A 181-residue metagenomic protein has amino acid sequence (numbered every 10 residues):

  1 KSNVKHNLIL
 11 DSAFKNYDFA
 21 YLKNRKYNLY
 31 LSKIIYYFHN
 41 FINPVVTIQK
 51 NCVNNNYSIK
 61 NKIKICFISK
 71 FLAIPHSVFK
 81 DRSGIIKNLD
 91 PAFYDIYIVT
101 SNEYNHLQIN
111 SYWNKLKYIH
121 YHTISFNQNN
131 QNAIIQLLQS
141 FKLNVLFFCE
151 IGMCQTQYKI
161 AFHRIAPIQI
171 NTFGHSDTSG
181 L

Functional and structural regions predicted by a protein language model:
K1-L181: Alpha-helical solenoid repeat scaffolds of the TPR/TPR-like class and their adjacent stem/linker regions that mediate
